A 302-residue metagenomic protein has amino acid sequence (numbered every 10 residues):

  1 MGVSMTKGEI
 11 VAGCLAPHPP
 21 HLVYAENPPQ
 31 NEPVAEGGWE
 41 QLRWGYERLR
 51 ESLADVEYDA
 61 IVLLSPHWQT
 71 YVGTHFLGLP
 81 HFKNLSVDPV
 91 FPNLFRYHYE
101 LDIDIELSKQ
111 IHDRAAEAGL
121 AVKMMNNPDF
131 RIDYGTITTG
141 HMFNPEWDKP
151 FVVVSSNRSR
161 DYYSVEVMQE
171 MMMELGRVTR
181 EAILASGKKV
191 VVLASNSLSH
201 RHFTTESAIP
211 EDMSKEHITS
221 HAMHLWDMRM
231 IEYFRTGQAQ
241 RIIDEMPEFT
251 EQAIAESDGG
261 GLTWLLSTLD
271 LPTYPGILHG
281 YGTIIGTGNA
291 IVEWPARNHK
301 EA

Functional and structural regions predicted by a protein language model:
G2-D59, Y71-M173, A185, T205-A302: Flexible, D/E/H-enriched segments
H18-P19, H67, H200: Histidine-centered active-site/metal-ligand motif
D59-S65, V154, K188-L198: Beta-strand elements within well-structured catalytic alpha/beta cores of enzymes that handle phosphate/sulfate esters
S65-Y71: Conserved beta-ketoacyl condensing-enzyme motif
W68, F130, L198: Positions that flank functional sites
E174-V178, A194, R229: Non-catalytic alpha-helical scaffold/packing segments enriched in small hydrophobic residues
R177-A185, V190: Non-transmembrane, aqueous-exposed alpha-helical and coiled segments at domain scale
L198-T204: A structural signal for small-residue-enriched, beta-sheet-centric alpha/beta enzyme cores and oligomeric scaffold folds
